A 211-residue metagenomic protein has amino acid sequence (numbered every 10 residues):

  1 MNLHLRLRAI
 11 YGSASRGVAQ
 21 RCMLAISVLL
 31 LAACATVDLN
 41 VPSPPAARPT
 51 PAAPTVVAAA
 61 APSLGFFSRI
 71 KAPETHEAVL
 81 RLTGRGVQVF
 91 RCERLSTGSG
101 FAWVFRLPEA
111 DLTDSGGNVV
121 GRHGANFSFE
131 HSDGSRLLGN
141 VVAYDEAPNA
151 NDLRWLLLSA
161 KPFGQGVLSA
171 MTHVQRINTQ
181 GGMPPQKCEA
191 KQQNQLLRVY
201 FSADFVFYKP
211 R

Functional and structural regions predicted by a protein language model:
M1-N2, R91-R94: Short regulatory "switch" loops immediately downstream of catalytic or recognition motifs within protein catalytic
M1-V18: N-terminal secretory signal peptides that target proteins for export/translocation
G12-A14, I26, P42: Intrinsically disordered, low-complexity segments enriched in Ser/Pro/Gly/Ala and basic residues
Q20-A25: Sec-dependent signal peptide recognition, specifically the positively charged N-region followed immediately by
L30-A33: C-terminal motif of bacterial Sec signal peptides marking the signal peptidase cleavage site
A35-D38: Bacterial signal peptide processing site
P42-A46, P51-V89, S96-R211: Primary mode marks residue(s) on the alpha4-beta5-alpha5 output face of response regulator receiver
